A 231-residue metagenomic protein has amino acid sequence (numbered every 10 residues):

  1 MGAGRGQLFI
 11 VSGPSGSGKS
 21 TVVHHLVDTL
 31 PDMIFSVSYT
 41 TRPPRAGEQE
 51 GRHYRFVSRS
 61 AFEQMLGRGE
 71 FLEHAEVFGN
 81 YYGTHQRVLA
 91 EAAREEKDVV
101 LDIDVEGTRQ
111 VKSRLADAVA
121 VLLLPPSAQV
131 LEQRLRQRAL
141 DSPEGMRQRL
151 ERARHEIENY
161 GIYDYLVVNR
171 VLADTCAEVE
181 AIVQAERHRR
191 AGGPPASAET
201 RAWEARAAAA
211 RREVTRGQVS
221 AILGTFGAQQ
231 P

Functional and structural regions predicted by a protein language model:
M1-L8, P31: Extreme N-terminal, non-catalytic leader segments that precede Walker-type/kinase nucleotide-binding cores
S12-P14: P-loop (Walker A) phosphate-binding loop of NTP-binding proteins
K19: Conserved lysine of the Walker
V22-H24: Post-Walker A alpha-helix
V27-S36: Post-Walker A helix-loop "phosphate-sensing" segment adjacent to the P-loop in P-loop NTPases
S38-V99, V105-R109: ATP-dependent small-molecule kinase phosphotransfer cores that center on conserved nucleotide phosphate-binding segments
V99-D104, S113-Q137, V168-V171: Conserved phosphate-donor/acceptor-positioning beta-strand/loop module used by diverse small-molecule
L140, E158-P231: NTP-dependent small-molecule kinase module
